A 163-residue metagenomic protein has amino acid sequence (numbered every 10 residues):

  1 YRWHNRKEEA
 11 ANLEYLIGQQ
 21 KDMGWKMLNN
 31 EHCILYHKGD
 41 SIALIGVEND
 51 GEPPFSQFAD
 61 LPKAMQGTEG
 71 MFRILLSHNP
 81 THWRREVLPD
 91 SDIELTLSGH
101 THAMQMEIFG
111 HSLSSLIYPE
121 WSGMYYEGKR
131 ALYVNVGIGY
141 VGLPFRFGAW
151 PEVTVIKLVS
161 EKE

Functional and structural regions predicted by a protein language model:
Y1-E163: Soluble catalytic domains of enzymes that build or remodel membrane lipids, polysaccharides, and related
